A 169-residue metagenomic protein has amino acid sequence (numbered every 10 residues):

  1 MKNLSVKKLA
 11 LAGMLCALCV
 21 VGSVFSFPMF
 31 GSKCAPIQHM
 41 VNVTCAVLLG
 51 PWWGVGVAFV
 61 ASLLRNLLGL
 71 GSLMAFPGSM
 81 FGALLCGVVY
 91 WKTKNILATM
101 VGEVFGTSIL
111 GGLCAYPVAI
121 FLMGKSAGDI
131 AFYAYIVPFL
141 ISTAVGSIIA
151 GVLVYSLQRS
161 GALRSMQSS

Functional and structural regions predicted by a protein language model:
M1-S169: Loop-helix junctions at membrane interfaces
